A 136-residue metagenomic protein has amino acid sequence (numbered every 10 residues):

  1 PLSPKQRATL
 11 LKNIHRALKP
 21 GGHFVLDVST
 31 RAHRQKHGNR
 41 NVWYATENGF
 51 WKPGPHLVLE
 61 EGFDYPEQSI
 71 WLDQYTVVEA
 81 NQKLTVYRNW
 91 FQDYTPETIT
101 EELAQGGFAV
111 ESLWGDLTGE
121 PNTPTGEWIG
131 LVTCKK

Functional and structural regions predicted by a protein language model:
P4, V25-T98: SAM-dependent methyltransferase
Q6-H23: A short glycine-rich, Lys/Arg-flanked "PGG" loop and its adjoining helix->strand segment in the class I
F24-V25, V110: A short hydrophobic/small-residue beta-strand
W90-K136: C-terminal lobe and adjacent flexible extensions of AdoMet/dcAdoMet transferase-like proteins
